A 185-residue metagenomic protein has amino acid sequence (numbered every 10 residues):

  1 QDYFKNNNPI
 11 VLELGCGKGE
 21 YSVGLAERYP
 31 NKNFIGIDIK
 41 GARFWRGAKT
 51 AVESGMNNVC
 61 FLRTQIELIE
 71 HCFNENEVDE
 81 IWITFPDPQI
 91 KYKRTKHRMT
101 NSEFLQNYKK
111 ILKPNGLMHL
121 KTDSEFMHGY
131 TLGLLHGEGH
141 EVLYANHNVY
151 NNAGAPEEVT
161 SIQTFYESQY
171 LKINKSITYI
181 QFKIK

Functional and structural regions predicted by a protein language model:
G15-G17: Class I SAM-dependent methyltransferase "Motif I" SAM/SAH-binding loop
K40: Conserved SAM/SAH-binding beta-strand->alpha-helix loop
A48-E75: S-adenosyl-L-methionine
H71-E80, F85: A short acidic, Gly/Pro-enriched loop at the edge of an enzyme's catalytic core that lines a small-molecule cofactor
T100-P114: A short glycine-rich, Lys/Arg-flanked "PGG" loop and its adjoining helix->strand segment in the class I
N115-T122: Conserved beta-strand signature within the Rossmann-like core of class I S-adenosyl-L-methionine
G133, E138-K185: Class I S-adenosyl-L-methionine
